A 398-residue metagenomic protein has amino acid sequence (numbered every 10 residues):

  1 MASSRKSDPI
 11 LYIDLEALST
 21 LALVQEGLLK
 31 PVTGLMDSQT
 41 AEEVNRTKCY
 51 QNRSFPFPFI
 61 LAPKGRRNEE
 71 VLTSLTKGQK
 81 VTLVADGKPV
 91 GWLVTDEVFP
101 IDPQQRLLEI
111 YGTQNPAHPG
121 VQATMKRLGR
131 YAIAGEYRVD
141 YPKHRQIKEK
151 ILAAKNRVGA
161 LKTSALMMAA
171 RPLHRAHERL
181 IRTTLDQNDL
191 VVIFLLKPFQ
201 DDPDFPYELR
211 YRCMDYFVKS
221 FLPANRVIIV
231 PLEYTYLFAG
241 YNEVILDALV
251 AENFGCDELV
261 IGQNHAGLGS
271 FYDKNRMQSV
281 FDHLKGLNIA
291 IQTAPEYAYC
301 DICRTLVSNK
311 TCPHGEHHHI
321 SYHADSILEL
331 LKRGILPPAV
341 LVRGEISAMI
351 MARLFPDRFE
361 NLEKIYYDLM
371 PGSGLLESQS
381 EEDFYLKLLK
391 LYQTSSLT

Functional and structural regions predicted by a protein language model:
M1-P172, R179, D186-T398: Active-site cores that bind ATP or allylic diphosphates and position pyrophosphate for catalysis
